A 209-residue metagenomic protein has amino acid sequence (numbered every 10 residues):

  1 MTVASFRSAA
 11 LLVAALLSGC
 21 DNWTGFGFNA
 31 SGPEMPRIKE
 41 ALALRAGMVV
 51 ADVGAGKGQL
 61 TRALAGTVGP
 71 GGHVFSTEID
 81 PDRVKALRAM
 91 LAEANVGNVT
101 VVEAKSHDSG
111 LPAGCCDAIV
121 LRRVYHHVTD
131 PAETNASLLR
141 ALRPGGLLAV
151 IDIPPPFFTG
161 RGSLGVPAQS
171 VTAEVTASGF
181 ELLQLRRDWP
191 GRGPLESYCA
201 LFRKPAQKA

Functional and structural regions predicted by a protein language model:
M1-A10: Bacterial N-terminal signal peptides that target proteins for export
L17-A51, K57-L60, A86: Class I SAM-dependent transferase core
A51-S109: Class I SAM-dependent methyltransferase SAM/SAH-binding core
A65-G66, A132-L147: A short glycine-rich, Lys/Arg-flanked "PGG" loop and its adjoining helix->strand segment in the class I
S109-I119: A short acidic, Gly/Pro-enriched loop at the edge of an enzyme's catalytic core that lines a small-molecule cofactor
D117-P131: A short SAM/SAH-binding and catalytic strip from SAM-dependent methyltransferases
A149-T172: Conserved class I S-adenosyl-L-methionine
Q184-A209: Core SAM-dependent methyltransferase catalytic element
